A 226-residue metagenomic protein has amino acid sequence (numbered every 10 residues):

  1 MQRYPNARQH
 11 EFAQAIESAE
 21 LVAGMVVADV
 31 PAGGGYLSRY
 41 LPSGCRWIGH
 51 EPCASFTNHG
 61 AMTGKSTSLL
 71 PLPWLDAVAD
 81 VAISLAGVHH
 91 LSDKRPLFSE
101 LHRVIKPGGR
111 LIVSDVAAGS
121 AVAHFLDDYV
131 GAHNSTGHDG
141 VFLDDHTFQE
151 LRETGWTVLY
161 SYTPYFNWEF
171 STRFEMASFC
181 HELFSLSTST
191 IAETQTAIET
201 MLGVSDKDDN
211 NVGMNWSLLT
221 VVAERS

Functional and structural regions predicted by a protein language model:
M1-A23, Y36-Y40, A54-F56: Conserved class I S-adenosyl-L-methionine
Y4-R8, G34-Y36, F142-D145, R152-S226: Conserved Class I S-adenosyl-L-methionine
V26, G109-R110: Short glycine-centered segments of the SAM/dcSAM-binding site in methyltransferase folds
A28-P71: Class I SAM-dependent methyltransferase SAM/SAH-binding core
I83: A conserved beta-strand element that flanks and buttresses the S-adenosyl-L-methionine
A86-H90: Short catalytic micro-motifs in class I SAM-dependent methyltransferases
R95-P107: A short glycine-rich, Lys/Arg-flanked "PGG" loop and its adjoining helix->strand segment in the class I
I112-H138: Conserved class I S-adenosyl-L-methionine
